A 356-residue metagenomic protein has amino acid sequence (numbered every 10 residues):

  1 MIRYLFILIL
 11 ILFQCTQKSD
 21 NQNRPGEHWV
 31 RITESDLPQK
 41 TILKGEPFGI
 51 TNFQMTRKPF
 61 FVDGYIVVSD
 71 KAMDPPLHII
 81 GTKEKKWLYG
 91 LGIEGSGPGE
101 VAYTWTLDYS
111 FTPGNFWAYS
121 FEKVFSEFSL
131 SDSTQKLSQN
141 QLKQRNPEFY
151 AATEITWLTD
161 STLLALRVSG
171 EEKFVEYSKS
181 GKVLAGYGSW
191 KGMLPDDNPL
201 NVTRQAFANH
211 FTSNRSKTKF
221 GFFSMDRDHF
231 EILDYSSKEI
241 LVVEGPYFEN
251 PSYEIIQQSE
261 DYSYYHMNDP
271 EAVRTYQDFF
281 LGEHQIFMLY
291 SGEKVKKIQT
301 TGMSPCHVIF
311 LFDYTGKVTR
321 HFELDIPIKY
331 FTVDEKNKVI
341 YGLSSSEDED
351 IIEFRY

Functional and structural regions predicted by a protein language model:
G26-Q54, Y264, N268, K317: A short helix->beta-strand "capping" segment at the edge of beta-propeller domains
G45-P76, Q277-V295: Beta-strand-rich domains and repeat architectures in extracellular enzymes and scaffolds, especially beta-propellers
N52, G97-E100, Y247-E260, Y314-E335: Conserved blade-ending motifs and adjacent loop-strand segments that build the rim/top face of beta-propeller domains
M55-F61, W105-T112, T153-T159, T203-T218 (+3 more regions): Structural signature of eukaryotic scaffold interfaces centered on beta-propeller domains
K86-E122, L142-N146, P199-L200, D325-K329: Blade-loop segments of beta-propeller domains
F121-V124, L130-T162: Asp-box/WD-like beta-propeller blade repeats and closely related beta-sheet repeat scaffolds
E176-S178, G302-G316, R355: Beta-propeller blade signature
D269-L311: Loop/turn-rich, solvent-exposed surfaces of beta-rich toroidal or solenoidal domains
